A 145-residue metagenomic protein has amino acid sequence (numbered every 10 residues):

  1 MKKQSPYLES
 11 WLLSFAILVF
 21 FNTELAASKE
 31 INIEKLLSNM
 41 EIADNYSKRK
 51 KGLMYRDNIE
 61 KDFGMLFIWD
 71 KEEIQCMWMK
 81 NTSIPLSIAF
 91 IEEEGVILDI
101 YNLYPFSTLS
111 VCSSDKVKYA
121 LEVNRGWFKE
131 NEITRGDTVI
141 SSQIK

Functional and structural regions predicted by a protein language model:
K2-L12: Bacterial N-terminal signal peptides that target proteins for export
W11-F20: Bacterial N-terminal signal peptides
F21-A26: Membrane-interface motif at the C-terminal end of an N-terminal transmembrane signal
A27-K145: Compact, glycine-rich, soluble single-domain proteins
